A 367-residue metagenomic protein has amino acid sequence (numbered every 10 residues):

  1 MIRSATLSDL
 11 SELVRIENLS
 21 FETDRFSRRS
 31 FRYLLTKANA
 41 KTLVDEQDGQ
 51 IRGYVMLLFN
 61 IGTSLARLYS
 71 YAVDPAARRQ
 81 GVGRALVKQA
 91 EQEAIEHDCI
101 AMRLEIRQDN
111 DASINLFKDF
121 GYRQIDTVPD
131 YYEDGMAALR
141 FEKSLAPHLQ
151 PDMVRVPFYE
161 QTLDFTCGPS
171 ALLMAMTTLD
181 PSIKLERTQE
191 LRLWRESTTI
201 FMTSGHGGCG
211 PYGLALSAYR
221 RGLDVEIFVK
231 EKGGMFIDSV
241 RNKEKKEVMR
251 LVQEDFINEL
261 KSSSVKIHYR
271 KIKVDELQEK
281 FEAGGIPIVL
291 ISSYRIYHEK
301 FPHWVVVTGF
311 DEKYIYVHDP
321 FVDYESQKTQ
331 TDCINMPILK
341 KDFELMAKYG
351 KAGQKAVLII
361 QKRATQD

Functional and structural regions predicted by a protein language model:
S4-A76, V87-Q89, E93, H97 (+2 more regions): Acetyl-CoA-dependent GNAT
L68, M102-I106: Conserved hydrophobic beta-strand within the GNAT/NAT acetyltransferase core sheet that lines the active-site cleft
V73, R79-Q92, D111, N115-D119: Conserved acetyl-CoA-binding loop-helix of GNAT-fold acetyltransferases
I100, R123, K313: Short acidic/polar active-site loop segments enriched in Thr and Asp
E105-I106, K118-R140: Conserved catalytic-core motifs of GNAT/GCN5-like acyltransferases
S144-K245, E254, R270-K271, K313 (+1 more regions): Active-site-adjacent structural segments surrounding the nucleophilic cysteine of cysteine proteases and isopeptidases
L149, E282, S292-Y294, H298-W304 (+1 more regions): Noncatalytic regulatory segments and standalone regulatory/sensor domains
E247-D319: Active-site-adjacent substructure of cysteine-protease-like catalytic cores
